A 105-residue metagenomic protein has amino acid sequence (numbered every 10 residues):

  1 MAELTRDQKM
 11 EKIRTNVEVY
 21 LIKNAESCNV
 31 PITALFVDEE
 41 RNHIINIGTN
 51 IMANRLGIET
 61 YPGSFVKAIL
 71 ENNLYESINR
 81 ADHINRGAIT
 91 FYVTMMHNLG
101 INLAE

Functional and structural regions predicted by a protein language model:
M1-Q8, K12, N16, L35 (+5 more regions): Alpha-helix boundary/N-cap detector
T5-E39, M96-H97, A104-E105: Eukaryote-skewed repeat-based solenoidal scaffolds used as protein-protein interaction platforms, primarily
V17, I51, I89-Y92: Generic structural hydrophobic/aromatic packing signal, biased to beta-strands
K23-E76: Amphipathic alpha-helical interaction modules
I78-E105: Amphipathic alpha-helical binding modules
